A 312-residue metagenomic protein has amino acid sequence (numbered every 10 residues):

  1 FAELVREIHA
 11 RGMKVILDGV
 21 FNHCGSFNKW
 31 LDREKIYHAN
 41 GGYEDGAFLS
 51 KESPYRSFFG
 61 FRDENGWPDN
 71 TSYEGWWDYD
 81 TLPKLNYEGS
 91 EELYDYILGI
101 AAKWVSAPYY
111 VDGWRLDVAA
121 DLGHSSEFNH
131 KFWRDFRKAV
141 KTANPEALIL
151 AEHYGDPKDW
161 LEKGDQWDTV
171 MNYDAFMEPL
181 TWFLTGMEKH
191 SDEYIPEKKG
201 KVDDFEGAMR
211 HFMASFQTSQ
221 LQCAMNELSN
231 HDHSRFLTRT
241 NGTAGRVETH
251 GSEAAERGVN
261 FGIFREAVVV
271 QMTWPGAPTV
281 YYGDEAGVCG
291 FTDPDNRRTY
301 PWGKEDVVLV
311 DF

Functional and structural regions predicted by a protein language model:
F1: Active-site-adjacent substrate/metal-binding segments within catalytic domains of carbohydrate-active enzymes
V5, H9, N22-H23, N28-F59 (+5 more regions): Active-site-proximal helices and loops of the catalytic beta/alpha 8
L31, K35-P108: Active-site-adjacent "subsite" loops/lids of carbohydrate-active enzymes
D80-P83, D117-L122, Q220-R257, D295-N296: Active-site clefts of carbohydrate-active enzymes
P108-V111, G276: A structural motif
Y281-A286: Short acidic/histidine-rich active-site segments
